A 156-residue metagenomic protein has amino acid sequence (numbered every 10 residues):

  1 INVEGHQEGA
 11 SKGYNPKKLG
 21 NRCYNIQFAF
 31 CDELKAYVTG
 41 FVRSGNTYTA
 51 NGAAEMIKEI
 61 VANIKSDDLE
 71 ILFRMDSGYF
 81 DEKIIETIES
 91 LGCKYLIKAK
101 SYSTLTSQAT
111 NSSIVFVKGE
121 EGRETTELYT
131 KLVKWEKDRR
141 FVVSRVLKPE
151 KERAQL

Functional and structural regions predicted by a protein language model:
I1-F28: Active-site-proximal, Lys/Arg-enriched surface segment that forms a nucleic-acid-binding/basic interface patch
I1-V3, K35, L72-F80, Y95 (+1 more regions): Short, conserved catalytic/metal-binding motifs centered on acidic residues
N2-G5, A36, T47-T49, G78-K83 (+2 more regions): Flexible loop/turn segments at secondary-structure boundaries
Q7, D32-S44: Gly-rich Lys/Arg/Thr-decorated short loops/hinges at beta-loop-alpha junctions or inter-strand turns that position
F41-N63: Active-site beta-loop-alpha junctions of metal-dependent nucleic acid enzymes, especially the RNase H-like/DDE
N63, L69-R74: A conserved hydrophobic secondary-structure block that centers on an alpha-helix together with its immediately flanking
I85-K94: Short, surface-exposed basic-aromatic patches at helix termini and helix-loop junctions that form
K94-L156: An anionic, glycine-rich sequence signature occurring as long contiguous blocks
